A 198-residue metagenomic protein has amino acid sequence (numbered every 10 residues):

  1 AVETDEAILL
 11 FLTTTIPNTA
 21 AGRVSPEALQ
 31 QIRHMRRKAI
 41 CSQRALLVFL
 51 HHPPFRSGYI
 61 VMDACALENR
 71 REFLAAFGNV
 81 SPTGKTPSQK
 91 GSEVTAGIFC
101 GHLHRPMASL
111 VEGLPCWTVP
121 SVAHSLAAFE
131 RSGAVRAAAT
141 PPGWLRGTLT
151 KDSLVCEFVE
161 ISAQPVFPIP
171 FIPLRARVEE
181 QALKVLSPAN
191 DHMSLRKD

Functional and structural regions predicted by a protein language model:
A1-E3, A39: Generic alpha-helical hydrophobic packing signal
E3, P106-K197: Binuclear metal-dependent phosphoesterase catalytic core
E6-I16, L47-L50, L114-P120, E157-V159: Active-site-proximal beta-strand elements of phosphoester/diester hydrolases
I8, A21-P115, Q181-P188: His/acidic metal-ligating clusters that form di-metal
L9, T15-P17, P53-F55, H104-P106 (+2 more regions): Short, solvent-exposed loop/turn segments at secondary-structure junctions
T14-T15, S57-V61, A128-R131: Short acidic, glycine/proline-rich loop/turn micro-motifs
N18-P26, R131-R136: Acidic/histidine-rich helix-loop elements that form or flank divalent-metal/phosphate-binding sites at the catalytic
